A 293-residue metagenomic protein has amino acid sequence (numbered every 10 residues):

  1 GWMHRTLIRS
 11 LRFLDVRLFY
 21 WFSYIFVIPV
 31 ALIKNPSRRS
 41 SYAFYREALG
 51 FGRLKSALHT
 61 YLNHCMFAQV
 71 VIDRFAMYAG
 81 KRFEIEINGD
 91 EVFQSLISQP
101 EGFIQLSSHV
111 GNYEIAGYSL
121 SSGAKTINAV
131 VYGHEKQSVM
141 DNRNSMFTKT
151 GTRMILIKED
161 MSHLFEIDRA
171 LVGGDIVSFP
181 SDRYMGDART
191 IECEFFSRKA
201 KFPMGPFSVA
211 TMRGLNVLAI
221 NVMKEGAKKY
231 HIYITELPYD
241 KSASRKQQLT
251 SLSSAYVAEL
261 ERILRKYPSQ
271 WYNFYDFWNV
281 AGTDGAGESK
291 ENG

Functional and structural regions predicted by a protein language model:
G1-S107, M140-N144, G151: Membrane-anchoring hydrophobic helices of lipid-metabolizing enzymes
I28-P29, G80, F103-I104, V130-V131 (+3 more regions): Short, contiguous strand/loop micro-motifs
G52-K55, E101-E159, G173, Y184-R189: Catalytic core of membrane glycerolipid acyltransferases/transacylases, capturing the structured, soluble-facing
K55, S98, S122, K149-T150 (+1 more regions): Non-catalytic C-terminal accessory region of glycerolipid acyltransferases and related lyso-lipid remodeling enzymes
I85-E86, V110, K136, I157-D160 (+2 more regions): A conditional alpha-helix N-cap/helix-loop micro-motif detector
E86-N88, I155, T235: General small-molecule cofactor/ligand-binding pocket signal
F93-Q94, G117, R143-N144, I167-D168 (+1 more regions): Short amphipathic alpha-helical segments and helix-helix/interface helices
